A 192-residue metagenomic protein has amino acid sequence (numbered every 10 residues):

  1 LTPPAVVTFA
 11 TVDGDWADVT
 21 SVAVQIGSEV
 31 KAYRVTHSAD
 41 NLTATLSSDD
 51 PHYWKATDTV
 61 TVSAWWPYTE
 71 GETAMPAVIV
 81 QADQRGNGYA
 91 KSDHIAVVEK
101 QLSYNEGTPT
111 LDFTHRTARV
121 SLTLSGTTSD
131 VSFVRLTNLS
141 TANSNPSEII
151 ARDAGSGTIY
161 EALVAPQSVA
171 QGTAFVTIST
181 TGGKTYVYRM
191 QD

Functional and structural regions predicted by a protein language model:
L1-D192: Sec-type signal peptide cleavage vicinity
